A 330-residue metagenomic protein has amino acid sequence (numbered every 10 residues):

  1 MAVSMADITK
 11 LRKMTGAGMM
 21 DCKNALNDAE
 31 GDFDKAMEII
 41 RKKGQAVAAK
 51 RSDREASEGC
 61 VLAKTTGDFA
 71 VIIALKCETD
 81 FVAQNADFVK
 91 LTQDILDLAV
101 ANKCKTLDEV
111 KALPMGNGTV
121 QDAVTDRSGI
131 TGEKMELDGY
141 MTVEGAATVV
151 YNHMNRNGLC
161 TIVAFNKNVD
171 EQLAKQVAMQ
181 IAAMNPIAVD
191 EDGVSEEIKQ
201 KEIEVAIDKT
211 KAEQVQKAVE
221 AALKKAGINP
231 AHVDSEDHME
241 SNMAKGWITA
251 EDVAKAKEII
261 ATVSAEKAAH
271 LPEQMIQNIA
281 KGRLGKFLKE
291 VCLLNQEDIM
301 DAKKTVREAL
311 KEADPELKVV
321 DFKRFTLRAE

Functional and structural regions predicted by a protein language model:
A2-E330: N-terminal assembly/interaction segments in proteins that build large macromolecular machines
